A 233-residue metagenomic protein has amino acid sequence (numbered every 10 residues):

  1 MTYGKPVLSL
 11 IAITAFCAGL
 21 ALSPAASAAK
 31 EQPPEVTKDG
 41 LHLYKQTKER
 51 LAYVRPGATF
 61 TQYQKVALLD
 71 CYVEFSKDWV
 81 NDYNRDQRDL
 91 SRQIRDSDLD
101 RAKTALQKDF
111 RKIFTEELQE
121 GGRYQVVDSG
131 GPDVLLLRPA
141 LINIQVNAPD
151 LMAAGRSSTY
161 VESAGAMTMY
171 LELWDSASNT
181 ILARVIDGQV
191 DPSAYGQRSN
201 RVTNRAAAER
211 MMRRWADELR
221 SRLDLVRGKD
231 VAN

Functional and structural regions predicted by a protein language model:
M1-T14: Bacterial N-terminal signal peptides that target proteins for export
F16-A26: C-terminal segment of classical bacterial N-terminal signal peptides
P24-K108, D224-N233: A structural "domain/chain start" motif
Q62, K77-Q87, K112, E116 (+2 more regions): PEST-like low-complexity, intrinsically disordered acidic/proline/serine-rich tracts that flank trafficking/processing
D70-F75, A140-Q145, G188: Generic short beta-strand segments
Q93-D98, V161, A177-R222: Short secondary-structure boundary motifs at beta->alpha junctions and helix caps
Q107, R111-T115, L141, E209-A216 (+1 more regions): Extracytoplasmic/secreted envelope proteins and their assembly/folding machinery, especially bacterial periplasmic
E116, E120-T180, P192-R198, V202: Surface-exposed short loop/turn segments
